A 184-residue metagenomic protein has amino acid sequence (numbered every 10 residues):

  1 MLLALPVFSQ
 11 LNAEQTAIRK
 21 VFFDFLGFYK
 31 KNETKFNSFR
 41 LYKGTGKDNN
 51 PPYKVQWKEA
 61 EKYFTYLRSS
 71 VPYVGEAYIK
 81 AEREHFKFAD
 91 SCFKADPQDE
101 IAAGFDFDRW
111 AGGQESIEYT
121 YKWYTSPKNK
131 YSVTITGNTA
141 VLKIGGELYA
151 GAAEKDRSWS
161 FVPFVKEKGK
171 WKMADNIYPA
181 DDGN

Functional and structural regions predicted by a protein language model:
A4-F8: N-terminal signal peptide c-region/cleavage motif recognized by signal peptidases
Q10-N138: Flexible low-complexity loop/turn motifs enriched in small/helix-breaking residues
S126-K128, E154-F161: Short, surface-exposed coil-to-beta transition loops
Y131-A140, F164-W171: A short, structured loop/turn motif at beta-sheet edges
I135-G137, I144-G146, D175: Surface-exposed beta-strand edges and flanking loops
L142-A152: Short beta-strand segments that buttress and anchor functional surface loops
R157-N184: Short beta-strand edge/turn micro-motifs at domain boundaries
